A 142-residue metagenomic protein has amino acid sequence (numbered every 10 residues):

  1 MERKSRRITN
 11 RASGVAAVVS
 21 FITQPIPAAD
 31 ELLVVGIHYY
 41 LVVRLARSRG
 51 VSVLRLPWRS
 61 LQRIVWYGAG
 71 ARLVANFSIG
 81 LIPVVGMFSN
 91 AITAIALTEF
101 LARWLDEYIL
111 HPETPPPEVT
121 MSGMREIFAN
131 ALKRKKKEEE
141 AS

Functional and structural regions predicted by a protein language model:
M1-I22, G36-A75, V85-S142: Terminal, membrane-proximal amphipathic helices and intrinsically disordered targeting/regulatory segments
A17-D30, I79: Transmembrane alpha-helix interface/packing and boundary motifs in multi-pass membrane proteins, characterized by
L81-P83: Glycine/charged-rich beta-loop-alpha catalytic/anionic-binding loops adjacent to active sites
